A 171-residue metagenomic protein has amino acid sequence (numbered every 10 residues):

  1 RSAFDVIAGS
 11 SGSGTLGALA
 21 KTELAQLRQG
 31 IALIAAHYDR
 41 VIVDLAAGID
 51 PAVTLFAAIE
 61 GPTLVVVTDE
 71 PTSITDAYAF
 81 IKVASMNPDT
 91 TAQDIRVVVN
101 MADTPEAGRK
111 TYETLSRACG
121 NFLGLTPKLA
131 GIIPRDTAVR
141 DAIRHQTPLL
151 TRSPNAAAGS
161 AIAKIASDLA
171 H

Functional and structural regions predicted by a protein language model:
R1-A36, D89, D141-P148: P-loop/Walker-type NTP enzyme "switch/lid" segment
G17-L19, L45-F56: Conserved ATPase-coupling elements of RecA-like P-loop NTPase cores
R28-R40, D50-T72: Inter-motif core of Ras-like GTPase G domains
T68-D69, I95-K110, I132-V139: G-domain G4 guanine-recognition motif of GTPases
I74-A92: Conserved C-terminal guanine-recognition region of P-loop GTPase G domains, centered on the G4
P88-T90, C119-T126: Short helix-capping segments at alpha-helix termini
F122-L150, I162: Beta-strand-loop-alpha "switch" segments that mediate conformational coupling across diverse proteins
S153-H171: A cross-taxonomic marker for long C-terminal extensions/tails that follow the last structured domain
